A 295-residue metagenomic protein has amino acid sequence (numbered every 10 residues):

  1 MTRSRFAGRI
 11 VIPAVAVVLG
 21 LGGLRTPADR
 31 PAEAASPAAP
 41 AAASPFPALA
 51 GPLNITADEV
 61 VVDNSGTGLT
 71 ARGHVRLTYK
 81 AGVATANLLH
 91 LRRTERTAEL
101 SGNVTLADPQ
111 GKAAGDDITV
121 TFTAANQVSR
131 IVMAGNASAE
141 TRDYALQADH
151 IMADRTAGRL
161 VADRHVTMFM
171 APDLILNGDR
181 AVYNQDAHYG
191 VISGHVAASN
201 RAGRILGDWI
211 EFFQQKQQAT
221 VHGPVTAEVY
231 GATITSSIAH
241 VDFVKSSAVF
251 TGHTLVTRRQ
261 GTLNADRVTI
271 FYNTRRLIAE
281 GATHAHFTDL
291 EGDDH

Functional and structural regions predicted by a protein language model:
M1-H295: Mature-chain termini and adjacent capping regions
